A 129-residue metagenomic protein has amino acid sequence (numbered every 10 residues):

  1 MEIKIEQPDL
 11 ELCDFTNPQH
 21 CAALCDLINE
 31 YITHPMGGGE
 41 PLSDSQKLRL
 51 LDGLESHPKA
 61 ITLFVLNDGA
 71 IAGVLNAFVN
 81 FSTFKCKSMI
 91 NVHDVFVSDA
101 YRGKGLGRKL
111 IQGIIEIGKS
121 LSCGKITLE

Functional and structural regions predicted by a protein language model:
M1-A22, D26: Conserved N-terminal entry element of GNAT/NAT acetyltransferase domains
A22, N29-D52: Conserved GNAT-fold acetyl-CoA-binding loop/helix
A23-L27, R49, A70, K109 (+1 more regions): Alpha-helical elements of Rossmann-like donor-binding domains used by nucleotide-donor carbohydrate transfer enzymes
D52-L63: A short helix-loop-beta-strand connector motif used in the catalytic cores of GNAT acetyltransferases and, in some
T62-F64, A70-V79, N91, F96: Conserved beta-strand in the GNAT
A70, N80-V92, R102, L121-G124: A conserved beta-turn-beta hairpin within the catalytic core of GNAT-like acetyltransferases that forms part
V97, G103-E116: Conserved acetyl-CoA-binding loop-helix of GNAT-fold acetyltransferases
I111, G118-E129: Conserved GNAT acetyl-CoA-binding A-motif
